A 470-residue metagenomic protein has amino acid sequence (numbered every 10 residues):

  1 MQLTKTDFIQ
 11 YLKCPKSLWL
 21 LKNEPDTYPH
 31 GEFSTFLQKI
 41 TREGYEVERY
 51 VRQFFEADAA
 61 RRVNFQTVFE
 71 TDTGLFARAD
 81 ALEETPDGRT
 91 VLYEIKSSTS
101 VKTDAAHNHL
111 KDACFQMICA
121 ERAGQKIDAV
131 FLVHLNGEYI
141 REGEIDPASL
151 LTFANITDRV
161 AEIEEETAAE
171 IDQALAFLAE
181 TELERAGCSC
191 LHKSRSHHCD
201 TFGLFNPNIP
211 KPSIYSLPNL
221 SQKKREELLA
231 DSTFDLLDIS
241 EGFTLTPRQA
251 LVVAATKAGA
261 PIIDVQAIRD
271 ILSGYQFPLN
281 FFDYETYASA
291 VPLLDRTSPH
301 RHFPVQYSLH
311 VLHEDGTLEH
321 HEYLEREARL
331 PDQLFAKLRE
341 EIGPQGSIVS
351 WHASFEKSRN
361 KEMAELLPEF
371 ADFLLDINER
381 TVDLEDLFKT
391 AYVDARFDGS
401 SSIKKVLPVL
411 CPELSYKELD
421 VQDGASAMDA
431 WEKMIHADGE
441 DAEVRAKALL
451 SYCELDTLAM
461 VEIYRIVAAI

Functional and structural regions predicted by a protein language model:
M1-R89, Q222-L251, A255-A258: Metal-dependent nuclease catalytic cores that hydrolyze phosphodiester bonds in DNA/RNA, characterized by
D7, D26, L37, L150-Q276 (+2 more regions): Cys/His-rich finger/ribbon microdomains and the adjacent scaffold used for macromolecule binding/structural
E48, Q53, L92, A267-P344 (+1 more regions): Conserved RNase H-like, two-metal-ion catalytic cores of nucleic-acid enzymes
R62-F69, F76-E83, L92-E94, H109-Y139 (+2 more regions): Conserved DEDDh/DEDDy metal-dependent 3′-5′ exonuclease domain
I95-D104: Short beta-strand-loop-alpha-helix junction that forms the active-site gateway of nucleic-acid-processing nucleases
S97, T286-A288, D386: Short, glycine/acidic-enriched loop or turn micro-motifs at the edges of active sites
I145-K211, D231, V406-I470: Acidic, Mg2+-coordinating catalytic module of metal-dependent nucleases/exonucleases that use a two-metal-ion mechanism
S216-L237, E241-A250, L318-E325, R329-G346 (+3 more regions): Terminal, non-catalytic protein-protein interaction segments that mediate quaternary/complex assembly
